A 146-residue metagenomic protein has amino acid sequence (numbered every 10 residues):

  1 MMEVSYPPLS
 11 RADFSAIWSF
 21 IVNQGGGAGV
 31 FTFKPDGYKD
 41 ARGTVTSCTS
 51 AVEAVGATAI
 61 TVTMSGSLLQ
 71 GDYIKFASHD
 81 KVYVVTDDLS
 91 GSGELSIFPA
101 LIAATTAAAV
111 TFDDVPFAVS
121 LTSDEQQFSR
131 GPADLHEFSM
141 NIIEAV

Functional and structural regions predicted by a protein language model:
M1-V146: Extracellular/virion structural assembly segments
